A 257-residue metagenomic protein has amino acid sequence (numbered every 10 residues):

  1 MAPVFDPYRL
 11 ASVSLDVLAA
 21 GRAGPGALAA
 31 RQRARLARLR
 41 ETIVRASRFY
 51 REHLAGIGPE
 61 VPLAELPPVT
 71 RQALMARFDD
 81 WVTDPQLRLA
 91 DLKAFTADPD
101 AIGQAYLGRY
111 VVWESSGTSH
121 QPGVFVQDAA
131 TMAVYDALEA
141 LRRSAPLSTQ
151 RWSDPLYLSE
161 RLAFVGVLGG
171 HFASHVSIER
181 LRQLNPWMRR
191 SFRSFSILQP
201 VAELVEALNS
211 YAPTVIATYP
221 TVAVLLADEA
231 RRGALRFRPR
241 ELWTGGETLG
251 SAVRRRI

Functional and structural regions predicted by a protein language model:
M1-E114, H120-E160, S210-A217, R236-F237 (+2 more regions): Nucleotide 5′-phosphate-binding alpha/beta core
R38, R45, V167-I257: Conserved adenylate-forming
